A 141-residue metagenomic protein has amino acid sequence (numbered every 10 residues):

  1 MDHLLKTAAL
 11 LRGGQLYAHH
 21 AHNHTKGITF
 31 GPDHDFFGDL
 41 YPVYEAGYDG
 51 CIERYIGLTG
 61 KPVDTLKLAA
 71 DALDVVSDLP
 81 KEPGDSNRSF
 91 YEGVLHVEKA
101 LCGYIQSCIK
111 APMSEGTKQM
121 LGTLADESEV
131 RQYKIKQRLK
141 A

Functional and structural regions predicted by a protein language model:
M1-A9: Short, charged, low-complexity amphipathic alpha-helix
H3-L4, G14, L73-D126: Acidic/histidine-rich alpha-helical segments that form the ligand environment of transition-metal centers
A8, T25, P62-V76, L95 (+2 more regions): Long, contiguous binding/interaction regions
L10-A21, G47, V97-I105, R131: Amphipathic, well-ordered alpha-helical segments in soluble domains
A18-T29, I105-M113, I135, L139: Secondary-structure edge/capping motif, primarily at the C-terminal ends of alpha-helices and the immediately following
G27-F37, E115-K118: Short, surface-exposed loop/turn segments at secondary-structure junctions
P32-L68: Conserved alpha-helical segments that form or flank metal/cofactor-binding pockets of metalloenzymes
K118-A141: Short, contiguous alpha-helical
